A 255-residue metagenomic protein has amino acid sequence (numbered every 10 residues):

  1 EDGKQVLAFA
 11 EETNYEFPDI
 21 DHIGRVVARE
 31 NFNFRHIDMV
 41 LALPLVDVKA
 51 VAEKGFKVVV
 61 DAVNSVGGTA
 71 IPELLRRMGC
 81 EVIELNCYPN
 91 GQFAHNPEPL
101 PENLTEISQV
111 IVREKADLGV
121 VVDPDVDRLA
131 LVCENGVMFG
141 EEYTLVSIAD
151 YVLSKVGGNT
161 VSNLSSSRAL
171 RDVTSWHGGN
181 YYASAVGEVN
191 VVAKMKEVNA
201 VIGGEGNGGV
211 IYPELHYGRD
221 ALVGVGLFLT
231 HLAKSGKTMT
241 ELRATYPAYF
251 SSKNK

Functional and structural regions predicted by a protein language model:
E1-E114: Gly/Ser/Thr-enriched, mixed-charge loops and adjacent short helices that form phosphate/oxyanion-binding elements
E1-F9, E106, V112-H177: Replace "Mg2+/Mn2+-dependent" with "divalent metal-dependent
L7, D38-L41, T69-P72, R76 (+6 more regions): Predominant activation on well-ordered alpha-helical scaffold segments within soluble catalytic domains
V48-E53, V110-E114, D123, L131 (+4 more regions): Solvent-exposed alpha-helices and their adjacent loops that cap or buttress functional pockets in soluble metabolic
V60-V63, V122-P124, S162, G204: Active-site flanking residues adjacent to catalytic metal/cofactor-binding acidic residues
T69-E73, A94-E98, L129-N135, R171-W176 (+2 more regions): Short acidic, glycine/serine/threonine-rich loops at helix termini
G79-N86, M138-Y143, G178-V186: Short hydrophobic/aromatic-enriched beta-strand-loop microsegments
A116-L118, V156-K255: Phosphate-binding and adjacent anionic-ligand microenvironments
